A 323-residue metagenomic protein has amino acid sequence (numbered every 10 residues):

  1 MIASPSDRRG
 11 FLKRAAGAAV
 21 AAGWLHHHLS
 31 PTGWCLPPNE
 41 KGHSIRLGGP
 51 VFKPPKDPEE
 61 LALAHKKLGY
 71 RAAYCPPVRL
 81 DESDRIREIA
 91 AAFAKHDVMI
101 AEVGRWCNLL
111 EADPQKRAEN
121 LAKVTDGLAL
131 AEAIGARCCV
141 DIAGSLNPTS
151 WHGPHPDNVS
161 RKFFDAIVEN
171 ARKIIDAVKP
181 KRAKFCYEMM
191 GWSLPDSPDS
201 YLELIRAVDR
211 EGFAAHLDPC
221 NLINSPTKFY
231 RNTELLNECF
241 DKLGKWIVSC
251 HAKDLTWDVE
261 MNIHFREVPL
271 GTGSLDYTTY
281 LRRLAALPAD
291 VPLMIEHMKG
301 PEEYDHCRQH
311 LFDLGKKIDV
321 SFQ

Functional and structural regions predicted by a protein language model:
M1-V20: N-terminal secretory signal peptides and thylakoid transit peptides that target proteins across membranes
A15-H26, L36-N39, K95, P114-A215: Active-site acidic/histidine proton-transfer and metal-coordination neighborhood in alpha/beta enzyme cores
H27-D57, A64-K67: C-terminal segment of N-terminal export signals and the immediately downstream linker at the start of the mature
P38-G42, A62-K67, E82-E102, L128-G135 (+4 more regions): Acidic (Asp/Glu)-rich catalytic clusters
I45-P50, A73-C75, I100-R105, C139-D141 (+4 more regions): Hydrophobic faces of well-ordered beta-strands that scaffold small-molecule active sites in alpha/beta enzyme cores
V51-E59, C75-I86, N108-A112, N147-T149 (+5 more regions): Acidic-and-aromatic substrate-binding clefts and catalytic sites of carbohydrate-active enzymes
P54-H65, E119-L128, N232-C239: Short, acidic/polar
V103, E169-P269, S274, F322: Acidic/histidine-rich catalytic cores of soluble enzymes
